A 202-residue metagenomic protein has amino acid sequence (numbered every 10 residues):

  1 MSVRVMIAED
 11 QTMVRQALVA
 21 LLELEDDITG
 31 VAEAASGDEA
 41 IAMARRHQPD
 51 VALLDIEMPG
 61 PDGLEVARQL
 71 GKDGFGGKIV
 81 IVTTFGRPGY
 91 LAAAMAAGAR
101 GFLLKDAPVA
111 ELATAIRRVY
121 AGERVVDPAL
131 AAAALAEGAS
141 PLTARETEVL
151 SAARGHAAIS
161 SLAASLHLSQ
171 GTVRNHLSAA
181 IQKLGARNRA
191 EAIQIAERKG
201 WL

Functional and structural regions predicted by a protein language model:
A8-E9, A34, A52, A186: Conserved sequence signature across two-component system core domains
D27-A35, M43, A186: Short hydrophobic/Thr-rich beta-strand motif most characteristic of the beta2 strand and flanking loop of CheY-like
S36-E39, P59-E65: Acidic catalytic/metal-coordinating carboxylates
A42, L64-F75: Short amphipathic alpha-helix used as the core "switch/output" element in two-component signaling
H47-L53: Active-site beta3 strand of CheY-like receiver
D55, T83: Active-site residues of response regulator receiver
G89-E148, W201: Short, flexible helix-to-coil linker/hinge segments that flank and couple to helix-turn-helix
H156-E191: Recognition helix of helix-turn-helix DNA-binding domains
